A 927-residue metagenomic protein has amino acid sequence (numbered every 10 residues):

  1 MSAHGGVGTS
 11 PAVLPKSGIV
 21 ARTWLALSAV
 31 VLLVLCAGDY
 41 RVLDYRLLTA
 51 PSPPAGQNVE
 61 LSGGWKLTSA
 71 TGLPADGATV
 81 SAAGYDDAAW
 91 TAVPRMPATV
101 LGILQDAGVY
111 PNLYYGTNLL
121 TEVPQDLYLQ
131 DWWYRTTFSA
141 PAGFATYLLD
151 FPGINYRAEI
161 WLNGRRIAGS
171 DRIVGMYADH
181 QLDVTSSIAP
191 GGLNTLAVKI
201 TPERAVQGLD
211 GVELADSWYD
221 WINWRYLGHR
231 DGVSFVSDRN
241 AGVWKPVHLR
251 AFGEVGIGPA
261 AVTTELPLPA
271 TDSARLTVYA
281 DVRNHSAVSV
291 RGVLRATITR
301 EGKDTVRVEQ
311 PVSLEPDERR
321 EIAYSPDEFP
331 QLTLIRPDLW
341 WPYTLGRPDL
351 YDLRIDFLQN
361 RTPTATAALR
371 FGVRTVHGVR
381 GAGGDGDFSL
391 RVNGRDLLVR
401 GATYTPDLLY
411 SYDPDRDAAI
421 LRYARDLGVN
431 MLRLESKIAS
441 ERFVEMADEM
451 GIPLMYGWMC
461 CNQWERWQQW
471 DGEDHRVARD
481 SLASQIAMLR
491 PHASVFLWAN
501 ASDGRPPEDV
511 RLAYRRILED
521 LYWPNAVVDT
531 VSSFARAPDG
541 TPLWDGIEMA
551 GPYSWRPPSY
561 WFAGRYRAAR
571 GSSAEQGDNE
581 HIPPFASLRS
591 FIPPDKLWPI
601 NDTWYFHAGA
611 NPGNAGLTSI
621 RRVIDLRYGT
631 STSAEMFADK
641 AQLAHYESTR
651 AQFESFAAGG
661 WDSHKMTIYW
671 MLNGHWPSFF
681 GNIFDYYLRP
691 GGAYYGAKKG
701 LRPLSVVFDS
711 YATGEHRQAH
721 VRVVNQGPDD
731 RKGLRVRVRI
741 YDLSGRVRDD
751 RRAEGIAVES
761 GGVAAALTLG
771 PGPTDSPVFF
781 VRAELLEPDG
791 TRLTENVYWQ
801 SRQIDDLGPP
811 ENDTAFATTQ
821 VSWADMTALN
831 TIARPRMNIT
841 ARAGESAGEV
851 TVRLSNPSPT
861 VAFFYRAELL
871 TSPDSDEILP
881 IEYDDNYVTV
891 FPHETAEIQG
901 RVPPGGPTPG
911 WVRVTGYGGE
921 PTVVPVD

Functional and structural regions predicted by a protein language model:
Y40-D150, W224-V255, A382-G383, A608-K640 (+4 more regions): Extended carbohydrate-recognition surfaces in non-catalytic/accessory domains of CAZymes and lectin-like proteins
L43, L47, K66-G72, P124-G256 (+4 more regions): Accessory beta-strand-rich segments of carbohydrate-active enzymes
A50-P53, A280-H285, N360, N601-N886 (+2 more regions): Carbohydrate-binding surfaces of carbohydrate-active enzymes
L101-S139, F144-F151, N155-L162, A168-V174 (+6 more regions): Active-site-adjacent substrate/metal-binding segments within catalytic domains of carbohydrate-active enzymes
A189-L193, Y279-A382: Extended acidic/polar, glycine-enriched regions that form or flank non-catalytic beta-rich accessory modules
T201-G208, L358-T364, L785-T794, G919-V923: Short acidic/polar inter-strand loop motif in beta-rich domains
Y219-V236, E254-A261, R374-R391, Q803-A824: Low-complexity, Pro/Ser/Thr- and charge-rich linker/hinge segments at domain boundaries
M431-A615, R627, K640, A644 (+5 more regions): Substrate-binding/catalytic cleft of secreted carbohydrate-active enzymes, primarily glycoside hydrolases
